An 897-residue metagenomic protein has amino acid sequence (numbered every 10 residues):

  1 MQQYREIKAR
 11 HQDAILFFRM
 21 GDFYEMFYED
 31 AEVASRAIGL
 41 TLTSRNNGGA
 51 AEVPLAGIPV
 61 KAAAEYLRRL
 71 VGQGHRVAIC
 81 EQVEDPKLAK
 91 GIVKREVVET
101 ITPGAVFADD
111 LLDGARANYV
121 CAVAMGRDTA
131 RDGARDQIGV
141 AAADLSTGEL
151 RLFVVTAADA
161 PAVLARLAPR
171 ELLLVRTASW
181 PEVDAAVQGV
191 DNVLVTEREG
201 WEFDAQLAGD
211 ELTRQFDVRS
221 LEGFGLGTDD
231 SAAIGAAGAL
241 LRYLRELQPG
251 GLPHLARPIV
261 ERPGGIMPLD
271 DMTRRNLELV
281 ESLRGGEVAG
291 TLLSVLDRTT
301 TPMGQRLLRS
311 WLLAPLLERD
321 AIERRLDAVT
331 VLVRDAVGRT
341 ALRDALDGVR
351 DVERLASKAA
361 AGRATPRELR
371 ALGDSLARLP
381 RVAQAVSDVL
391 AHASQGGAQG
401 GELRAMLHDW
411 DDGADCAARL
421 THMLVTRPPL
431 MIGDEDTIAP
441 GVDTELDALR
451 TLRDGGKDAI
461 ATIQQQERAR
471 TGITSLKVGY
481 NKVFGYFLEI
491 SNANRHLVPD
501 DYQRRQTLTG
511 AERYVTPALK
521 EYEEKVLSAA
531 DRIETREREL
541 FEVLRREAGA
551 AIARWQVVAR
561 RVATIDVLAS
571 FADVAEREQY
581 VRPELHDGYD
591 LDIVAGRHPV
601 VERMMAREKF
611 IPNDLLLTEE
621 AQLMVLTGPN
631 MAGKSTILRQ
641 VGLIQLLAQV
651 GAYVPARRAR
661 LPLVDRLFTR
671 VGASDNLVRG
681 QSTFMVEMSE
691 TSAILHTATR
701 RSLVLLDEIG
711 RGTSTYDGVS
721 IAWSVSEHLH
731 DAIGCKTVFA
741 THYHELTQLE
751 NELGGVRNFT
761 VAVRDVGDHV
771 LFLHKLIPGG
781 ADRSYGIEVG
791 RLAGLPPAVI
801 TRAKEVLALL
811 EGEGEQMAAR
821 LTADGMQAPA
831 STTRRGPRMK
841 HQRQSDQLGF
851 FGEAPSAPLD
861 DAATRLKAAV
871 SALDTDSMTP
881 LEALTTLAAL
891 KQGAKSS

Functional and structural regions predicted by a protein language model:
M1-V331, T340, D347-A360, A364-Q465 (+3 more regions): Charged catalytic and DNA/RNA-contacting regions of genome-maintenance and nucleic-acid-processing enzymes
Y28-A31, D230, T300, S310-W311 (+4 more regions): ATPase nucleotide-binding head domains, primarily ABC-like/P-loop NTPase cores
A78-C80, P103-L112, G251, L390-S394 (+5 more regions): Active-site phosphate-binding and catalytic loops of NTP-dependent enzymes
V349, L376-L379, L446-L449, R453 (+5 more regions): Short amphipathic alpha-helical coiled-coil/interface segments
A361, T365, S375-R378, G401-A405 (+3 more regions): Charged, surface-exposed helical/loop "interaction arms" that form contiguous linear patches used for dimerization
L508, E512-R546: Extended, charged coiled-coil "arm/hinge" scaffolds of SMC/Rad50-like chromosome-maintenance ATPases and other large
L859, A863-S897: C-terminal tails and terminal domains of large nucleic-acid-associated and other macromolecular-machine proteins
